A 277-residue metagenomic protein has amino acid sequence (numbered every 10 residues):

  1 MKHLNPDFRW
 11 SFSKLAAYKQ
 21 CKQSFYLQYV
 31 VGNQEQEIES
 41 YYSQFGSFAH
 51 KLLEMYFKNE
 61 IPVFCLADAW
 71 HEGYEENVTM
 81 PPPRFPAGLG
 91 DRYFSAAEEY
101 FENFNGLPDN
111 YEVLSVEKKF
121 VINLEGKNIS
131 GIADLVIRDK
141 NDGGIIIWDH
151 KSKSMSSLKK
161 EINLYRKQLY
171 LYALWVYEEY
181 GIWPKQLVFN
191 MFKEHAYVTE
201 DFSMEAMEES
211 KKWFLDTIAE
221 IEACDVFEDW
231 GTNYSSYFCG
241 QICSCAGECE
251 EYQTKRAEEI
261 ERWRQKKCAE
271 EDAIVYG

Functional and structural regions predicted by a protein language model:
N5-D7, Q23-E35, Y74-T79, I147 (+2 more regions): Short amphipathic alpha-helical segments and their helix-coil junctions
S13, A17, Q36-Q44, E161 (+1 more regions): Structural motif
L15-N59, F94, E117, C245: Nuclease catalytic cores
Y41, F45, L89, Y93 (+2 more regions): Hydrophobic (often cysteine-bearing) scaffold residues that line and stabilize catalytic clefts of nucleotide/cofactor
H50-I61, L215-D225: Regular secondary-structure segments
K51-V116: A non-catalytic, helix-rich entry segment at domain boundaries
A97, I162, L174-G277: Metal-dependent nuclease catalytic regions and adjoining charged, substrate-binding loops involved in nucleic-acid end
Y111-L114, K118-T217: Mg2+/Mn2+-dependent nuclease catalytic core
